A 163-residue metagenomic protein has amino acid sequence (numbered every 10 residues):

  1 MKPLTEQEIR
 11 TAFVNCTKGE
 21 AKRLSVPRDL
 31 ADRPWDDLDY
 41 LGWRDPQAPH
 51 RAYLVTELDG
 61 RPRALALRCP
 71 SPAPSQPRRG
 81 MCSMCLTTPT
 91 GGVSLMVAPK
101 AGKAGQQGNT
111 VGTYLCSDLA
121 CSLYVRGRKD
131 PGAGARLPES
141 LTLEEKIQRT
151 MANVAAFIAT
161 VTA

Functional and structural regions predicted by a protein language model:
M1-R63: Charge-rich, low-complexity N-terminal segments
E57-S71, V97-G102: Short Cys/His-rich Zn2+-coordinating modules
L67-R78, Q106-T110: Short, flexible, mixed-charge glycine/proline-rich loop motifs that serve as phosphate/nucleic-acid-contacting
C82-C85, C116: Short cysteine-rich clusters marking metal-coordination/redox-active sites
P89-M96, Y124-V125, K129: Short Cys/His-rich "knuckle" micro-motifs
V97-T113: Short linker/helix segments within small regulatory modules
V111-G132: Short metal-binding segments enriched for Cys and/or His
R126-T160: Polybasic, low-complexity binding patches
